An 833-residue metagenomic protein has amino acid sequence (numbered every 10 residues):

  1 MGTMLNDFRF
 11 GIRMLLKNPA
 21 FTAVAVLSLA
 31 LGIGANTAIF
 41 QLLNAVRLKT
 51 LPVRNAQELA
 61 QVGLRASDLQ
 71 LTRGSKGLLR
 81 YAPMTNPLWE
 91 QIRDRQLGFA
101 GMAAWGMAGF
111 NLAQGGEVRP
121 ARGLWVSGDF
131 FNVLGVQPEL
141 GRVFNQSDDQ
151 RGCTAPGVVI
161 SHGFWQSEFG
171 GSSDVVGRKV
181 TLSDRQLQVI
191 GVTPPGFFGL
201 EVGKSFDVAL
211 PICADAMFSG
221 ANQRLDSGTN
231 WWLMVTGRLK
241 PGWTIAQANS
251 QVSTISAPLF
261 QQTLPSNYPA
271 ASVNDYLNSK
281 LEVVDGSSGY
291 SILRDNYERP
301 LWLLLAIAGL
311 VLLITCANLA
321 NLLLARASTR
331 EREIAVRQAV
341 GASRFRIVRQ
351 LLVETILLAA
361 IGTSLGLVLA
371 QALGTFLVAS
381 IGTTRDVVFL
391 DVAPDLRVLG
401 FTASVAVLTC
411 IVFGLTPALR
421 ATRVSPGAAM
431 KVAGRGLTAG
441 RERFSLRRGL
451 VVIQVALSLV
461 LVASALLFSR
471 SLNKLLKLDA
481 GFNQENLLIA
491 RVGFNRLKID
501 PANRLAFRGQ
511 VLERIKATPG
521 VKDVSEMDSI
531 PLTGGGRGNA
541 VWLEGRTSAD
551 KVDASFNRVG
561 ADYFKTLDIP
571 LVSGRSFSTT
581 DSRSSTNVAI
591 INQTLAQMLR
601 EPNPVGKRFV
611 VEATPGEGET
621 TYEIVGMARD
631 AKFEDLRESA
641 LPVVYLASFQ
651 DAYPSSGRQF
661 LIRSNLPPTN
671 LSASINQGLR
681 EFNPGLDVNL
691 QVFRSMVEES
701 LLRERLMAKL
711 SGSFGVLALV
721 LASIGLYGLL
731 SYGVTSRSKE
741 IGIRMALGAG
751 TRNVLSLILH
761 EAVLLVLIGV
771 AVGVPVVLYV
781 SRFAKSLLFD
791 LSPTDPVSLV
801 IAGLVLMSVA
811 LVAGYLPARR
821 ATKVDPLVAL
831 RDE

Functional and structural regions predicted by a protein language model:
M1-F21, V53, E117-P120, R151-C153 (+12 more regions): Membrane-helix entry/capping segments
M1-T22, G289-L293, L322-R349, V353 (+3 more regions): Alpha-helical transmembrane segments of integral membrane proteins
N18-V46, T50-P52, T315-C316, A359-T363 (+4 more regions): Short, strongly hydrophobic transmembrane alpha-helices
A23, L27-L31, E298-L322, A708-G728 (+3 more regions): Internal alpha-helical transmembrane segments of multipass membrane proteins, especially hydrophobic lipid-embedded
N36-V176, T181-Q188, G196, G228-W231 (+8 more regions): Structured, solvent-exposed hinge/loop segments at the ends of secondary-structure elements
I39-L42, E282, A320, I356-A429 (+2 more regions): Small-residue-rich transmembrane alpha-helices
V189-G199, A216-R294, V511-V524, Q593-T594 (+1 more regions): "Rare, low-scoring activations can occur in soluble or secreted enzymes where short amphipathic helices or signal
T315-A359, G725-V763, V770, F783 (+3 more regions): Interfacial "coupling" helices/loops that link adjacent transmembrane helices in transporter permeases
